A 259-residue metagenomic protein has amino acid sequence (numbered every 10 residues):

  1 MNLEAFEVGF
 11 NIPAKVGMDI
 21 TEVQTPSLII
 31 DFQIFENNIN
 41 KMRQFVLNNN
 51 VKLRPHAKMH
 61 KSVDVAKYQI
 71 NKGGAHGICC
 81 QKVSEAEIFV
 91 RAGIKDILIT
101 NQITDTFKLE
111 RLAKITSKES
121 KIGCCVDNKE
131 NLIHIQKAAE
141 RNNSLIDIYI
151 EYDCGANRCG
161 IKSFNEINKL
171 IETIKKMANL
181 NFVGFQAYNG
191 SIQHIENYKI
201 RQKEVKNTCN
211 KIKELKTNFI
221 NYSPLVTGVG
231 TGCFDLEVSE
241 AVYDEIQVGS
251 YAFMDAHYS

Functional and structural regions predicted by a protein language model:
M1-I12: N-terminal basic/disordered segments at the start of proteins
N11-I30: Generic N-terminal amphipathic, Lys/Arg-enriched alpha-helix
N11-K15, I34-S62: N-terminal glycine-rich anion-binding loops that anchor highly charged ligand groups
N37, L132, L145, K206-N207 (+1 more regions): Acidic, metal/ion-coordinating pockets
V46-N48, A139, K175, F219: A generic structural signal for well-ordered alpha-helical segments
K52-R54, D147, L225: Residues at or immediately flanking beta-strands
H56-I195: Active-site-proximal beta-alpha core segment in soluble small-molecule metabolic enzymes
D153-S259: Active-site loop/helix belt of alpha/beta enzymes
